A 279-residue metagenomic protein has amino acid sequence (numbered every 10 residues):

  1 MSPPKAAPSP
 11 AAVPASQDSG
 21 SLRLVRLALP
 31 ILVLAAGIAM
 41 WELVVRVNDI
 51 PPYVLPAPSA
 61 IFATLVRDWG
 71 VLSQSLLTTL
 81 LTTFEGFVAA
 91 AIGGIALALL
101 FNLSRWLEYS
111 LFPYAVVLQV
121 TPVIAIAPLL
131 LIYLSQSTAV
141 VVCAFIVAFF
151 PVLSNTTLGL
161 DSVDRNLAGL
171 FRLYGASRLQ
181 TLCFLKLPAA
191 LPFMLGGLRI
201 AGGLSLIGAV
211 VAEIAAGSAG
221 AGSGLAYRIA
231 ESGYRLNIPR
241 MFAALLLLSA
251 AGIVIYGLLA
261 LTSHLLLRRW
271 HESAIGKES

Functional and structural regions predicted by a protein language model:
M1-V33, G257-S279: Transmembrane alpha-helical segments of polytopic membrane transport and secretion proteins
A15-G20, R46-A89, E231: Periplasmic/extracellular loop-to-transmembrane helix junction in inner-membrane transport proteins
L65, L72-L76, L80, S110-V117 (+6 more regions): Hydrophobic alpha-helical elements at and bordering transmembrane segments of multi-pass membrane proteins
E85-A115: Transmembrane-helix boundary motif in ABC transporter permease subunits
R105, D161, I238, F242-S279: C-terminal transmembrane helix and the adjacent membrane-cytosol boundary/short C-terminal tail of inner/organellar
A115-P151, L158-G159: Generic hydrophobic transmembrane alpha-helix motif, especially the helices
V142-I146, L179-A212: Transmembrane alpha-helices
N155, G159-G197, L225, I229: Short cytoplasmic-facing helical segments at TM-TM junctions of multi-pass membrane proteins
